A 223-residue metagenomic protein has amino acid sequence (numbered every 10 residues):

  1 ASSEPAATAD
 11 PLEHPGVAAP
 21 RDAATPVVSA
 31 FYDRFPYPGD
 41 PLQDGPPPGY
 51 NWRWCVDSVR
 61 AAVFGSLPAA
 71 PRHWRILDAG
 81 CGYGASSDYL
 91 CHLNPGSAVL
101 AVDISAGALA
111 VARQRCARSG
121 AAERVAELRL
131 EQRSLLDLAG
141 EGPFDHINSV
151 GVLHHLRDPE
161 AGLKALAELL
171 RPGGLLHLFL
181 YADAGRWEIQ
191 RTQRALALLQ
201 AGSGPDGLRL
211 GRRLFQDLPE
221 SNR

Functional and structural regions predicted by a protein language model:
A1-P47: N-terminal, positively charged/glycine-rich alpha-helical extensions of SAM-dependent methyltransferases
D44-H73: Conserved alpha-helix/loop element of class I SAM-dependent methyltransferases that forms part of the SAM/SAH-binding
R72-G82: Conserved class I S-adenosyl-L-methionine
L77, A85-L136: Class I SAM-dependent methyltransferase SAM/SAH-binding core
L136-I147: A short acidic, Gly/Pro-enriched loop at the edge of an enzyme's catalytic core that lines a small-molecule cofactor
D145-D158: A short SAM/SAH-binding and catalytic strip from SAM-dependent methyltransferases
E160-P172: A short glycine-rich, Lys/Arg-flanked "PGG" loop and its adjoining helix->strand segment in the class I
L175-N222: Conserved class I S-adenosyl-L-methionine
